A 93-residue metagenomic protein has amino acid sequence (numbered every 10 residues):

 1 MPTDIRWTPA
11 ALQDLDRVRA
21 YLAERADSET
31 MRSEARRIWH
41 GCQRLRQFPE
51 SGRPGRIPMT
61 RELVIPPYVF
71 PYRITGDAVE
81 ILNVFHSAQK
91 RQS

Functional and structural regions predicted by a protein language model:
M1-M59: Basic, Lys/Arg-enriched alpha-helical interface segments
R25, V69, R73-S93: Enriched for short, Lys/Arg-rich terminal
F48-A78: Basic/aromatic recognition patch in beta-strand/loop cores that engages polyanionic ligands
